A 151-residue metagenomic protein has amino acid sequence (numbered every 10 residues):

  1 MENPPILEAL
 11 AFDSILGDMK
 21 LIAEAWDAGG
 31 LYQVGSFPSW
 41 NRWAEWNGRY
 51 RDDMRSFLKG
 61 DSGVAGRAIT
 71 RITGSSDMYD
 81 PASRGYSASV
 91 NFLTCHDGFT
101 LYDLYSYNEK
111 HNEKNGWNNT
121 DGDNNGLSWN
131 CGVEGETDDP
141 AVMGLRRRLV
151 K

Functional and structural regions predicted by a protein language model:
E2-K151: Conserved alpha/beta catalytic core and glycan-binding cleft of carbohydrate-active enzymes
